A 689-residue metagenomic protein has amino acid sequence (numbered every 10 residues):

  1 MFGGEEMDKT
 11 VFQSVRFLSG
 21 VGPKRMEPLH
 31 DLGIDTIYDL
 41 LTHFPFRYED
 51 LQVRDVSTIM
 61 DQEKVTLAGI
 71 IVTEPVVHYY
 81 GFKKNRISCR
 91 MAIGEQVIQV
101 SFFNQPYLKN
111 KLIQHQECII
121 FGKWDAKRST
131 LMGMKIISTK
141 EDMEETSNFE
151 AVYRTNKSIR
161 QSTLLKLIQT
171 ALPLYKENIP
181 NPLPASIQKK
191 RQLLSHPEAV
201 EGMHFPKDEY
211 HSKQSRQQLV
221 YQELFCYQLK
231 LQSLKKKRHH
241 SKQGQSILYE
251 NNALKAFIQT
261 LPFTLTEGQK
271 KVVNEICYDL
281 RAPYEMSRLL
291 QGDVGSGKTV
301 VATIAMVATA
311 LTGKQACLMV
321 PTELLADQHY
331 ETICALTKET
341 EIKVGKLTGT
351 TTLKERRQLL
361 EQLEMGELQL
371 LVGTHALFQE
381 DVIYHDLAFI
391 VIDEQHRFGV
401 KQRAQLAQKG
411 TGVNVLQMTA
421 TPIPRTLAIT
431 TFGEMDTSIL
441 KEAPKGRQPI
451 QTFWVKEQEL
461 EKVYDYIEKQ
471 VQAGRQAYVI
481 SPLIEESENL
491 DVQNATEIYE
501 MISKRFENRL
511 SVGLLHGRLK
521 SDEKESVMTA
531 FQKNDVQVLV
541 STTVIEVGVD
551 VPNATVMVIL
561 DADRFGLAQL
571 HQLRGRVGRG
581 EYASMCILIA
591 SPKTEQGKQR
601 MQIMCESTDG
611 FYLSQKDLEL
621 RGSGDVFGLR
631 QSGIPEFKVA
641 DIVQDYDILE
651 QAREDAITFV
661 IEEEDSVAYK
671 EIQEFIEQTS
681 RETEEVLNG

Functional and structural regions predicted by a protein language model:
F2-S19, E27-H30, Y227, K237: Long, highly charged, low-complexity intrinsically disordered interaction regions that mediate electrostatic DNA/RNA
H43-V72: OB-fold nucleic-acid-binding modules
I70, K123-W124, A562, R576: Short, surface-exposed secondary-structure boundary micro-motifs
V77-R86, R90-T260: Upstream accessory/linker segments immediately N-terminal to the RecA-like ATPase cores of bacterial MutS and a subset
Q243, N274, E285-Q602, E662 (+1 more regions): Inter-lobe coupling/hinge segments of SF2-like helicase ATPases
F263-M286, V300: N-terminal pre-P-loop "Q-motif" helix
T529-V538, I545-P552, M557-L560, G575 (+3 more regions): Accessory helical-bundle/CTD segments and flexible terminal tails appended to RecA-like ATPase motors
